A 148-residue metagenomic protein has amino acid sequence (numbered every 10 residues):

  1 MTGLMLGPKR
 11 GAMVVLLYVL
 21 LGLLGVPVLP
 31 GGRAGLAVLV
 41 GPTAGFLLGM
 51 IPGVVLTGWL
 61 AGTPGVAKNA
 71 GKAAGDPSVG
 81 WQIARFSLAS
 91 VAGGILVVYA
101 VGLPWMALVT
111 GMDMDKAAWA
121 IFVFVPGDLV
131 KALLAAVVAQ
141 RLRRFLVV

Functional and structural regions predicted by a protein language model:
M1-V148: Loop-helix junctions at membrane interfaces
